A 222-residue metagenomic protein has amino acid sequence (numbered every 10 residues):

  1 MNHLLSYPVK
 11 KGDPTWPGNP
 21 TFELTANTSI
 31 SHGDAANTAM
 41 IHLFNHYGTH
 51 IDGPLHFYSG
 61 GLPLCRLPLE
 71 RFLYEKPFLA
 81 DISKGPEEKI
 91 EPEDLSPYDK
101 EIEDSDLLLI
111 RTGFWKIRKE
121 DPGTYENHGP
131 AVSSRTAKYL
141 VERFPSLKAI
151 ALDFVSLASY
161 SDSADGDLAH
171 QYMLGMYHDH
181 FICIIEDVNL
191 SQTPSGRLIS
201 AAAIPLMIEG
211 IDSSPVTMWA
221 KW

Functional and structural regions predicted by a protein language model:
M1-W222: Active-/binding-site microenvironments in catalytic and ligand-binding cores
